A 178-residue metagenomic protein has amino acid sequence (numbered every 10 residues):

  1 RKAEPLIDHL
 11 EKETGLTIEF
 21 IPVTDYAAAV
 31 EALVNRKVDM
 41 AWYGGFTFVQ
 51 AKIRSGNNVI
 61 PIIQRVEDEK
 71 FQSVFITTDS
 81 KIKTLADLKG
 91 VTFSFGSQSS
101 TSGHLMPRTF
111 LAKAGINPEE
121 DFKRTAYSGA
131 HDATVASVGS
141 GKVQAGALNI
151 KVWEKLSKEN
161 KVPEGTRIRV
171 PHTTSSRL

Functional and structural regions predicted by a protein language model:
R1-E13, V23, F46, K70-A136 (+2 more regions): Bilobed "Venus flytrap"/periplasmic-binding protein-like clamshell domains and structurally analogous long
E4-V38: N-terminal, post-signal-peptide region of Sec/Tat-exported proteins
L16, K37, N57-V59, G90-V91 (+1 more regions): Loop/turn elements at helix/coil->beta-strand transitions in domains of secreted/extracellular proteins
I18-F20, T125, I168-V170: Generic structural signal for residues in well-ordered beta-strands
P22-Y26, R36-R54, A147-L156: Beta->alpha turn/N-cap motifs
D39-A41, V49-Q50, N58-Q72: Short beta-strand-centered segments that line the small-molecule binding cleft or hinge of alpha/beta clamshell
A51-I63, L156-P171: Ligand-binding "clamshell"
V66-V74, K161-L178: Periplasmic-binding protein-like
